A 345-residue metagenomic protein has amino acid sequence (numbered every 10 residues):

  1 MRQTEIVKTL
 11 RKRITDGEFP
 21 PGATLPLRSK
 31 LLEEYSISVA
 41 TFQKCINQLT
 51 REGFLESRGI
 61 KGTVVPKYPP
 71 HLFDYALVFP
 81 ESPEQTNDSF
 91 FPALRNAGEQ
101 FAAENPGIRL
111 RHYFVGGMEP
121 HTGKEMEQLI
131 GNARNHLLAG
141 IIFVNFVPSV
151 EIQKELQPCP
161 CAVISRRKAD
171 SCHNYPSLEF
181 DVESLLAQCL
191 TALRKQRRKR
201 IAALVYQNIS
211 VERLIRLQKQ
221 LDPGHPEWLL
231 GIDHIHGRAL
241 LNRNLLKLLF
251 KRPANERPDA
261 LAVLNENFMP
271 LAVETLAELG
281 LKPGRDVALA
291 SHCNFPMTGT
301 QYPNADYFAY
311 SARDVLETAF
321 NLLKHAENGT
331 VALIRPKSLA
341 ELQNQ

Functional and structural regions predicted by a protein language model:
M1-A40, S89-P92: Extreme N-terminal segment that seeds HTH/winged-HTH DNA-binding domains in transcriptional regulators
T9-G17, P70-S82, P92-F143, S149-Q345: Bacterial carbohydrate/catabolite-sensing allosteric modules
T24-L27, S57-P70: Short, Lys/Arg-rich nucleic-acid/phosphate-binding segment
E33, T50-R51: Alpha-helical residues within the helix-turn-helix
T41, T63, D306-Y307: Ser/Thr-centric signal marking residues that sit in or immediately flank functional binding/regulatory motifs
C45-N47: Short, hydrophobic-biased segments on the C-terminal half of alpha helices that form "recognition helices"
